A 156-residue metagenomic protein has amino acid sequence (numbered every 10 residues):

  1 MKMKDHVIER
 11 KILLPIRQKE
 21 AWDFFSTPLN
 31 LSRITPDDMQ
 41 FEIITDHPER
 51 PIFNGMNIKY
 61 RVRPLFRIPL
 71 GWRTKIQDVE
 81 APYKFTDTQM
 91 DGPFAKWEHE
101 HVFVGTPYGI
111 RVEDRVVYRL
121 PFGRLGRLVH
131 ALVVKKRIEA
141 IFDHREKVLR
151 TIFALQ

Functional and structural regions predicted by a protein language model:
M1-F53: Hydrophobic ligand-binding cavity/cleft-lining segments
V7-E9, P69-R73, A95-H99: Short, surface-exposed coil-to-beta transition loops
K11-P15, R61, K75, V102-V104 (+1 more regions): Generic structural detector for well-ordered beta-strands
Q18, E49, Q77-K84, V102-R111: A short, structured loop/turn motif at beta-sheet edges
I43-D91, K147, T151-Q156: Glycine-rich portal/gate segments that line the openings of hydrophobic small-molecule binding cavities
T88-A140: Beta-strand/loop substructures that line and gate deep hydrophobic ligand-binding cavities in soluble
A140-V148: A non-catalytic, amphipathic alpha-helix used as a structural packing/dimerization or gating element in enzyme scaffolds
